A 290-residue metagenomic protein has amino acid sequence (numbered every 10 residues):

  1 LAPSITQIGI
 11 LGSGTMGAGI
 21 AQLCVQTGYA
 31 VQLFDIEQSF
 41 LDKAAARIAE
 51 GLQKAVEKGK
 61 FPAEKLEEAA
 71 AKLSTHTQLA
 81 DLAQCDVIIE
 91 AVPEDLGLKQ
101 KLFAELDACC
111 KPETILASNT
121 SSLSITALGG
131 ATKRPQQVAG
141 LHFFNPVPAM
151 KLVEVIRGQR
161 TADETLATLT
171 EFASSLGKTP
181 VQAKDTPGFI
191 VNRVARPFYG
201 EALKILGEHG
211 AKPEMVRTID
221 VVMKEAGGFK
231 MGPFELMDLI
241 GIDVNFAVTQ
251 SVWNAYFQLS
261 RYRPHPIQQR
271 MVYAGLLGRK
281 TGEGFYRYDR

Functional and structural regions predicted by a protein language model:
L1-K54, K58, C109: NAD(P)+-binding Rossmann beta1-loop-alpha1 motif at the extreme N-terminus of oxidoreductases
A2-S4, Y29, S174-D185, F189 (+1 more regions): NAD(P)-dependent Rossmann-like dehydrogenase/reductase catalytic/cofactor-binding core
Q32, S74, I89, A139-L141 (+1 more regions): Hydrophobic/aromatic beta-strand patches that form the interior of the parallel beta-sheet core in alpha/beta enzyme
L33-E67, V155-L166, P180, P187-A195: Rossmann-like dinucleotide-binding cores of NAD(P)H-dependent redox enzymes
F40-K43, K54-L116, S122-S124: Rossmann-like NAD(P)-binding element
I115-R193: Rossmann-fold dinucleotide-binding core
G200-E208: Short glycine/serine- and small hydrophobic-enriched flexible loop segments
